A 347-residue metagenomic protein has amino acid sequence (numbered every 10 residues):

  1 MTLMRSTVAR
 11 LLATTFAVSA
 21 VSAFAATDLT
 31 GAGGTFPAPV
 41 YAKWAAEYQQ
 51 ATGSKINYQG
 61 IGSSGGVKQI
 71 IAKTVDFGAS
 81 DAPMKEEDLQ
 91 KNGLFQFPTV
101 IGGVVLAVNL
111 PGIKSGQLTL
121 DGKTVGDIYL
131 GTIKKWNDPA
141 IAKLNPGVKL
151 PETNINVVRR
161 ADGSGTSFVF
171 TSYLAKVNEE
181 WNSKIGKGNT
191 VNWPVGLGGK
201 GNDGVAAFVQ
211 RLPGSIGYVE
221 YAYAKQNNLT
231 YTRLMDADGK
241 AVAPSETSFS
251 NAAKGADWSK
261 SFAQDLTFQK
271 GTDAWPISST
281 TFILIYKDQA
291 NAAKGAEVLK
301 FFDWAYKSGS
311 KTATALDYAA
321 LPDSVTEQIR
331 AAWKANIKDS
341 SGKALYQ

Functional and structural regions predicted by a protein language model:
M1-L12: Bacterial N-terminal signal peptides that target proteins for export
R10, S19-A25: Sec/Tat signal peptide C-region and signal peptidase I cleavage site
F16: Conserved TIR/SEFIR loop-to-helix hotspot centered on a Trp-containing motif with a nearby acidic residue
A25-Q347: Flexible loop/hinge segments at secondary-structure junctions
